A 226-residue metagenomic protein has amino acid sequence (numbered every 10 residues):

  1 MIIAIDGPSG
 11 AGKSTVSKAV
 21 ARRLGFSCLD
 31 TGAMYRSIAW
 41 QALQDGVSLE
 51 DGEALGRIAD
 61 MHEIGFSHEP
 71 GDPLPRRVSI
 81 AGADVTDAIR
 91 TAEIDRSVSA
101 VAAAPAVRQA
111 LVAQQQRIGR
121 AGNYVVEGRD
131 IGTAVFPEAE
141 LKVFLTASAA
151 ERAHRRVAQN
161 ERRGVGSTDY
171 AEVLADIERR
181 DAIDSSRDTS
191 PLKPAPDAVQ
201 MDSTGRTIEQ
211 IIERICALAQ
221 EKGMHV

Functional and structural regions predicted by a protein language model:
I3-I5: Hydrophobic anchor at the beta1->P-loop junction of P-loop NTPases
S9: The conserved Walker
K13: Conserved lysine of the Walker
V16: Hydrophobic positions on the alpha1 helix immediately C-terminal to the Walker A/P-loop
R22-R90: N-terminal phosphate/diphosphate-binding loop that engages ATP/GTP or pyrophosphate donors across diverse enzyme folds
S79-T86, V157-R162, A182-V226: NTP-dependent small-molecule kinase module
T86-R162: ATP-dependent NMP and nucleoside kinases share a basic, alpha-helical "lid"
A149-V157, E161, Y170, L174 (+3 more regions): An amphipathic alpha-helix signature
